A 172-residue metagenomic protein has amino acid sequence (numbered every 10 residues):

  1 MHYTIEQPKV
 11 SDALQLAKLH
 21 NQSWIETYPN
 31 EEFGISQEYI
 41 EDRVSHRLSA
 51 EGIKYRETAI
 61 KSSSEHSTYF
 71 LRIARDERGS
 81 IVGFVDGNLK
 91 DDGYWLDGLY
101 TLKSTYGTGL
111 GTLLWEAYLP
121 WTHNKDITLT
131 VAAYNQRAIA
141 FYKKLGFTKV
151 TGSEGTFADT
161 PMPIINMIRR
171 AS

Functional and structural regions predicted by a protein language model:
H2-T4: Extreme N-terminal starter segment of soluble prokaryotic enzymes
Q7-S11, K18-S104, W115-A117, W121 (+1 more regions): Acetyl-CoA-dependent GNAT
S11-D12, G109: Short helix-adjacent coil turns
H66, H123, P161-P163: Residue-level preference for beta-strand/loop junctions
S80, G98-E116, A132-A140, K144-L145: Conserved glycine-rich acetyl-CoA-binding loop
D91-G93, D126, I164: A generic structural signal for beta-strand entry/edge sites
T128-I139, K143-L145, V150-S172: C-terminal "cap" of GNAT-fold acetyltransferases
